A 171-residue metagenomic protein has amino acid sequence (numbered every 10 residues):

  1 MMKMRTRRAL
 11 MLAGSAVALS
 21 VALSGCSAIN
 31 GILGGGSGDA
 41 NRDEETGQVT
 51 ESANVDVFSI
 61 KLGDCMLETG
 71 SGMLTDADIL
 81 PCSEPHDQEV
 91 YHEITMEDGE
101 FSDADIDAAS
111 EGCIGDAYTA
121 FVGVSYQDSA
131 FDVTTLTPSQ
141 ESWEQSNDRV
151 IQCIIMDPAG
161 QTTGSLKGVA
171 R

Functional and structural regions predicted by a protein language model:
M2-G14: Bacterial N-terminal signal peptides that target proteins for export
S15, S27-R171: Primary mode marks residue(s) on the alpha4-beta5-alpha5 output face of response regulator receiver
A16-S20: Classic N-terminal secretory signal peptides
V21-G25: C-terminal motif of bacterial Sec signal peptides marking the signal peptidase cleavage site
